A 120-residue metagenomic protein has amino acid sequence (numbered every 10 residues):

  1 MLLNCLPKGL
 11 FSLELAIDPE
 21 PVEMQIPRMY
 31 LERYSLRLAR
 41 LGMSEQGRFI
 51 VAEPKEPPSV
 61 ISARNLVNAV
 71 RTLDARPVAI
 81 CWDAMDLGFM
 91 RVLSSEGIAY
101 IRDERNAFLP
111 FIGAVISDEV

Functional and structural regions predicted by a protein language model:
M1-E96: DNA-contacting interfaces and partner/effector-binding or oligomerization modules in DNA-centric proteins
S94-P110, V115: Charged, structured surface patches that assemble and position nucleic-acid processing machinery
V120: Alpha-helical interaction elements
